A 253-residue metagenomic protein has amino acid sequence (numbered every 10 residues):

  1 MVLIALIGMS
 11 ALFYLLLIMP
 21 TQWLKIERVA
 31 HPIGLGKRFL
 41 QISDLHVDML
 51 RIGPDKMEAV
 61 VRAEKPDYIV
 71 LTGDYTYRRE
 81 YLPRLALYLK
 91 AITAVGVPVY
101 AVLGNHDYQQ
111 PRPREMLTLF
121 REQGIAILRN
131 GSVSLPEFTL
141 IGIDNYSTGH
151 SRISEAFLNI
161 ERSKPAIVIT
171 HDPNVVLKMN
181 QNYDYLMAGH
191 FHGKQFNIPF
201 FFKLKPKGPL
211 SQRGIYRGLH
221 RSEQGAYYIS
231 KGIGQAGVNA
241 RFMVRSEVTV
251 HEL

Functional and structural regions predicted by a protein language model:
M1-G36: N-terminal membrane-anchoring alpha-helices
V29, V47, D107-Y185, F191-H192 (+3 more regions): Conserved catalytic scaffold of divalent metal-dependent phosphoesterases
I33-L35, V95, M179-Q181: Short hydrophobic "helix-edge" motifs at membrane interfaces and signal-peptide entry regions
G34-K37, K65, S163: Proline/glycine-enriched tight loop/beta-turn segments at coil->beta junctions that connect or precede beta-strands
K37-F39, L140: Short, well-ordered beta-strand elements
L40-G131: Membrane-embedded segments
K194-P199: His/Asp/Glu-enriched short active-site or ligand-binding loop at hydrolase and phosphoryl-transfer sites
F200-R213: Short, surface-exposed loop/helix-turn segments at secondary-structure junctions that function as lids/hinges flanking
